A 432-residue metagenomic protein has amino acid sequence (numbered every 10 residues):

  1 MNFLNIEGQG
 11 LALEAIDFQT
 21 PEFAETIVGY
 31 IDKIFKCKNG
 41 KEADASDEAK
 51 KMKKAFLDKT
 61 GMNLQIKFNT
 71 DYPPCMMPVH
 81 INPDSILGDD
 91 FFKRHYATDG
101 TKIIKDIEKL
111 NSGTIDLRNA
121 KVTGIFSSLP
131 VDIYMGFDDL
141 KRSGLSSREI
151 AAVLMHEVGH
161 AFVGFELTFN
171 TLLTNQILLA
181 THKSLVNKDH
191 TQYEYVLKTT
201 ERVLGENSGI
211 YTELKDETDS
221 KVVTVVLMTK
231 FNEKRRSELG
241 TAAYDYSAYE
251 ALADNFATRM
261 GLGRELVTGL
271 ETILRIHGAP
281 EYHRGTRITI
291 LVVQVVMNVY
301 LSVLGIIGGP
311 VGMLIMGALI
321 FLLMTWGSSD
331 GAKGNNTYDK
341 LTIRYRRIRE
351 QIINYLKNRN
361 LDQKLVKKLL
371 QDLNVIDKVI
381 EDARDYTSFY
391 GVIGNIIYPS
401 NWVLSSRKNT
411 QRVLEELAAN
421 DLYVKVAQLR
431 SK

Functional and structural regions predicted by a protein language model:
M1-D106: A metal-dependent hydrolase signature that marks the N-terminal structural subdomain at the beginning of catalytic folds
N2-C37, V225-V226, G269-K432: Cytosolic-facing loops and C-terminal tails of multi-pass membrane proteins
F56, M62-F68, V131-M135, L154-H156 (+1 more regions): Hydrophobic beta-strand residues in large extracellular and virion-surface proteins
P78-L117, T181-N232: Charged, glycine/proline-rich intrinsically disordered loops and linkers
P78-L154, V158-T168: Active-site scaffold of zinc-dependent metalloenzymes
I133-D138, M260-G263, K340: Helix N-cap / beta->alpha transition motif
R148, E157-K183, N187-Y195, T200 (+2 more regions): Catalytic Zn2+-binding segment of zinc metalloproteases
K188-I288: Short helix/loop segments within enzyme catalytic domains that coordinate or immediately flank catalytic cofactors
